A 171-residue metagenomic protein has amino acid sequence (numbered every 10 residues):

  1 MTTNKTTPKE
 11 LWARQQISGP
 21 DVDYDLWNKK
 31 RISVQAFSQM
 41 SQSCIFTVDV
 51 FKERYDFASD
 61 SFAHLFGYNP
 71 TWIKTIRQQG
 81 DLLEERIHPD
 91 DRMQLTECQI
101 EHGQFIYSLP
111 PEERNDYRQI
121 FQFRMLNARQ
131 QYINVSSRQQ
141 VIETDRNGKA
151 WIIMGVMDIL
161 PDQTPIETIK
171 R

Functional and structural regions predicted by a protein language model:
M1-V22: Short, low-complexity N-terminal regulatory "tails/caps" that precede and couple sensory modules
V22-E84: PAS-family sensory domain signal
V50-F51, A128, R146: Short, ordered coil/turn segments that flank beta-strands lining enzyme active or ligand-binding pockets
D81-I106: PAS/GAF/H-NOX family sensory domains and closely associated sensor/linker modules
I106-Q139, W151: Per-ARNT-Sim (PAS) sensory domains and their PAS-associated C-terminal
S137-I153, L160-E167: Short loop/turn elements at sensory-signaling interfaces that couple input to output
